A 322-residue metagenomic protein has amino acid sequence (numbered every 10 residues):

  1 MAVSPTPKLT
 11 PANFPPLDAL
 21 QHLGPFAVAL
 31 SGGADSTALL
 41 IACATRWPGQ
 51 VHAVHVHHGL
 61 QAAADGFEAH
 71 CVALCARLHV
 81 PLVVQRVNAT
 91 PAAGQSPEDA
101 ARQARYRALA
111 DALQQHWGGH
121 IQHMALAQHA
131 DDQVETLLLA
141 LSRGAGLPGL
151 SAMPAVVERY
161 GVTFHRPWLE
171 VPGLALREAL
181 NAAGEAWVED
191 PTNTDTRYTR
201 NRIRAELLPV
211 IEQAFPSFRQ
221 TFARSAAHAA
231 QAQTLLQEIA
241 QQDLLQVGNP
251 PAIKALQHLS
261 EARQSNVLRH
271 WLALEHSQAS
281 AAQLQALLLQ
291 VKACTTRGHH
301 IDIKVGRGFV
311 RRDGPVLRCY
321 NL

Functional and structural regions predicted by a protein language model:
A2-A205, P209: Core alpha/beta nucleotide-donor-binding catalytic domains of modification enzymes
A2-D35, W47-H52, V56-H58, V87-P91 (+4 more regions): AMP-forming adenylation/ATP pyrophosphatase catalytic core
P81, R219, H300-D302: Residues at or immediately flanking beta-strands
G118, R143, L147, G173 (+4 more regions): Alpha-helix boundary/capping and short turn/kink residues
A205-E206, V210-F222: Conserved anion/nucleotide-ligand pocket segment
